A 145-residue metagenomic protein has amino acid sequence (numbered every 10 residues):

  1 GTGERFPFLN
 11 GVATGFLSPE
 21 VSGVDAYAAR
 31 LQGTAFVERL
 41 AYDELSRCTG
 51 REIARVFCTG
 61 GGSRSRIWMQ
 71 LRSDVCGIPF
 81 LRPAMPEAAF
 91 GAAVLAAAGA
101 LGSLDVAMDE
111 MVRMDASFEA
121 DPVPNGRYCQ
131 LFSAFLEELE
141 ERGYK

Functional and structural regions predicted by a protein language model:
G1-K145: Glycine/Thr-rich phosphate-binding loops that ligate phosphate moieties of nucleotide and other phosphorylated ligands
